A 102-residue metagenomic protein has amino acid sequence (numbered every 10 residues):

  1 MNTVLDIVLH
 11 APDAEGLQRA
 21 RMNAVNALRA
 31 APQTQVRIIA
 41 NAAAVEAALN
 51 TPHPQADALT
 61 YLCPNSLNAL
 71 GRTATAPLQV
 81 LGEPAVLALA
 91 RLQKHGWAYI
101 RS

Functional and structural regions predicted by a protein language model:
M1-S102: Secreted/extracellular ectodomain signature
